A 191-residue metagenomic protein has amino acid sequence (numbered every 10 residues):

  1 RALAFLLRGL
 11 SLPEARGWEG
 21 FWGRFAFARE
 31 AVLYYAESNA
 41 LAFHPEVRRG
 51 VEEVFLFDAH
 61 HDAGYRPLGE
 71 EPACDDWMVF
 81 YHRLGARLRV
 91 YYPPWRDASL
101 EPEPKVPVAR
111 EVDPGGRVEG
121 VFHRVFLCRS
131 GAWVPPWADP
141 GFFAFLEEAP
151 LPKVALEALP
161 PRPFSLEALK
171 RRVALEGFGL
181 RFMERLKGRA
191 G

Functional and structural regions predicted by a protein language model:
R1-G191: Conserved alpha-helical scaffold segments that buttress catalytic/binding sites
